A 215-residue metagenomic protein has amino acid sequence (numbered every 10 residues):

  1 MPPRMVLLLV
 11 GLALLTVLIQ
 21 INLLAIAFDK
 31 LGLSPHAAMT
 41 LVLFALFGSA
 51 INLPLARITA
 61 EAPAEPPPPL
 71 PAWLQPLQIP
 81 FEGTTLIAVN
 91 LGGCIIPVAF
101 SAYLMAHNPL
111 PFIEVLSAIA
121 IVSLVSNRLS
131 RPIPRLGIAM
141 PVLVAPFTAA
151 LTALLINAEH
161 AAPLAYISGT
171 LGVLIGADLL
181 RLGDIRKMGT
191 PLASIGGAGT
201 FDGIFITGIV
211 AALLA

Functional and structural regions predicted by a protein language model:
M1-I19, A25, L31-T40, M140-V144 (+1 more regions): C-terminal transmembrane helix-loop-helix hairpin of multi-pass membrane proteins
M1-M5, P71-T84, I96-L110, V122-R135 (+1 more regions): Short juxtamembrane and helix-loop transition motifs at transmembrane-helix boundaries in membrane proteins
T16, G32-L43, I51, I113-S126: Hydrophobic alpha-helical transmembrane bundles of multi-pass membrane proteins
I21-I26, A50-T59, Q75-L77, L124-R135 (+1 more regions): C-terminal ends of transmembrane helices
S34-P35, L53-P69: Interfacial/capping segments of alpha-helical transmembrane domains
A38-A56, G92, I96-P97: A generic, lipid-embedded transmembrane alpha helix
F44-S49, A120-R128, T148-A150, T170-L180: Alpha-helical transmembrane segments and their membrane-interface exit regions
L91-P97, S101-A161: Conserved mixed alpha/beta catalytic, RNA-binding, or beta-rich assembly cores of soluble enzyme, regulatory
